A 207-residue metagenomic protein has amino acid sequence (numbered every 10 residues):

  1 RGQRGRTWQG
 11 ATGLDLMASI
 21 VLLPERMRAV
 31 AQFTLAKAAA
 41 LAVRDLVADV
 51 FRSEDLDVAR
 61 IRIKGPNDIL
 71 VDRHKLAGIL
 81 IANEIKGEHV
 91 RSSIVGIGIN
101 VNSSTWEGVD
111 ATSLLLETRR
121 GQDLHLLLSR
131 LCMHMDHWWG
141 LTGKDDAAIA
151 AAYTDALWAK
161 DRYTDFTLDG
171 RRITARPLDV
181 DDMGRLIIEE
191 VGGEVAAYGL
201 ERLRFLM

Functional and structural regions predicted by a protein language model:
R1, E25, V101-S104, R185: Short, acidic Gly/Pro/Ser/Thr-rich loop/turn segments
R1-V90, G121-M133, H137-K144: Contiguous, small/hydrophobic- and glycine-enriched helical/loop subdomains that border and often "cap" functional
G2-G5, R73, R119, G170 (+2 more regions): Detector for glycine-centered tight turns/loop "hinges" at secondary-structure junctions
G65-P66, I97, G199: A secondary-structure boundary/capping signal
P66, R73-G78, A150, D161-Y163 (+1 more regions): Conserved beta-strand residues within beta-sheet cores
E88-T118: Short, acidic (Asp/Glu-rich) active-site segment that either coordinates a divalent metal cofactor
L131, W139-T167: Polybasic "coupling" helices that flank or enter modular domains
K160-M207: Conserved RNA-binding domains used in RNP assembly and mRNA/RNA metabolism
